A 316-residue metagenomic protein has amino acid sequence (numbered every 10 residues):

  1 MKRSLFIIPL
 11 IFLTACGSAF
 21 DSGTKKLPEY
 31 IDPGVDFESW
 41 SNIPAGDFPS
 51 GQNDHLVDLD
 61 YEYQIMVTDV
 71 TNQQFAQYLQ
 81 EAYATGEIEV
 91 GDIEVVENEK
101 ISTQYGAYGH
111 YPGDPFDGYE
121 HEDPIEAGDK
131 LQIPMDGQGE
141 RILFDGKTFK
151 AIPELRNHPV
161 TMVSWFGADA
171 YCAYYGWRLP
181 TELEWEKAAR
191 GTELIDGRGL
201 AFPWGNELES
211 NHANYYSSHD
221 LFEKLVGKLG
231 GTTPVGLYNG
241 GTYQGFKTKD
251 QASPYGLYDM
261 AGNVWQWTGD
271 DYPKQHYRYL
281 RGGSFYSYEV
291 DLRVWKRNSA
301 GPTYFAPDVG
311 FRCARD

Functional and structural regions predicted by a protein language model:
K2-P9: Sec-dependent signal peptide recognition, specifically the positively charged N-region followed immediately by
T14-A15: C-terminal motif of bacterial Sec signal peptides marking the signal peptidase cleavage site
G23-S39: N-terminal low-complexity, Pro/Thr/Ser-rich intrinsically disordered segments that act as propeptides or flexible
P28-Y30, N53-D54, R297-P302: Short, P/G- and charge-enriched loop/turn segments at secondary-structure junctions
D36-D54: Short acidic N-proximal helix/loop "leader" segments that mark the beginning of a domain or an inter-domain linker
I43, P49, Q138, L143-N298 (+1 more regions): Functional-site microenvironments in short loops/helix caps that host divalent-cation chemistry
Y61-N211, D316: Active-site microenvironments of metalloenzymes and redox enzymes
P307-D316: Short, structured beta-strand segments at or near domain termini in extracellular proteins/domains
